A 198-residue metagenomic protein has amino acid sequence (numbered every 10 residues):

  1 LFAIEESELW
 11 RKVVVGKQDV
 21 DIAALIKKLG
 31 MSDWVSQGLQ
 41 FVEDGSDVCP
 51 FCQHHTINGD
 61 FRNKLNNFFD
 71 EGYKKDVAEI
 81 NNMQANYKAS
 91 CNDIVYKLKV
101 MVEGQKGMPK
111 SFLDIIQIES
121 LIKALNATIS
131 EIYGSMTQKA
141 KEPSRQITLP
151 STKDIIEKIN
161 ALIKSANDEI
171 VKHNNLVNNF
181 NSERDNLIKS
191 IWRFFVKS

Functional and structural regions predicted by a protein language model:
L1-D47, H55-S198: "flanking P-loop NTPase cores in genome-maintenance ATPases
C52: Conserved, function-critical positions that sit in or immediately flank catalytic and ligand-binding motifs
